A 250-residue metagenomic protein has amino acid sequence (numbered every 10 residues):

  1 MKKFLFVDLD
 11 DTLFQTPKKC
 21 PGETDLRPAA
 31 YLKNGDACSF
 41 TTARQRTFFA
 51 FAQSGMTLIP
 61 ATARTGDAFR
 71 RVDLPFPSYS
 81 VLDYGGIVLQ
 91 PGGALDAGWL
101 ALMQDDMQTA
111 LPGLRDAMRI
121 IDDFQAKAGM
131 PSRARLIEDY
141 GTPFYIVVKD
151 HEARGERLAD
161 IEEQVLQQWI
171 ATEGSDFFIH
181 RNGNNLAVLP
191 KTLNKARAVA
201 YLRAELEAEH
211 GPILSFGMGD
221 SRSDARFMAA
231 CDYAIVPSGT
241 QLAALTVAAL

Functional and structural regions predicted by a protein language model:
M1-L5, L9-T57: Active-site neighborhood of HAD-like aspartate-dependent phosphohydrolases
F4-F6, Y79, S215-F216, M228: Hydrophobic "anchor" residues on beta-strands that sit immediately upstream of conserved functional sites
V7-K19, D83-G85, P91-G92, D139-G141 (+1 more regions): Short loop/turn segments at strand-loop or loop-helix junctions that form parts of catalytic or ligand-binding pockets
S39-A126: Active-site phosphate-binding/coordination module
D67-F69, A198, R226-F227, A244-L245: Phosphate- and divalent-cation-binding pockets in alpha/beta enzyme and binding domains that engage nucleotide-derived
I121-F216, R222-A230: Conserved acidic, metal-coordinating active-site core of Asp-based, Mg2+-dependent phosphoryl-transfer enzymes
A230-L250: Asp-based, Mg2+/Mn2+-dependent phosphohydrolase catalytic module
